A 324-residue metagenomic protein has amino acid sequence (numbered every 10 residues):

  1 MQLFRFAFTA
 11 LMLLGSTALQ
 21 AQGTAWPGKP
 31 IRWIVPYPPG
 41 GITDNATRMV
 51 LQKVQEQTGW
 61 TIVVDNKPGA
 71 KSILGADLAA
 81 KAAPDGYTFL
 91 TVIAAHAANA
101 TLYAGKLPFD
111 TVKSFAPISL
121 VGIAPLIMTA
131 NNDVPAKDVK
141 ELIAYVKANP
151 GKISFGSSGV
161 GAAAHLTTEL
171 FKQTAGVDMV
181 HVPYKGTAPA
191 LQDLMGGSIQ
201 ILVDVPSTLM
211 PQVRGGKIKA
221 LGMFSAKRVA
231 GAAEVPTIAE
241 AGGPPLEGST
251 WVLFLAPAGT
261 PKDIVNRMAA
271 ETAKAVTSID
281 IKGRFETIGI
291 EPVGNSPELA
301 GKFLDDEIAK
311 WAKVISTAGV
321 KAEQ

Functional and structural regions predicted by a protein language model:
M1-G28, K140, A322-Q324: Short, low-complexity disordered leader/linker segments with a strong preference for bacterial N-terminal type II
A21-K113, K152, V160, G176-V205 (+2 more regions): N-terminal (or domain-start) structured segment
T24, L78-Y87, T101-P189, I238 (+1 more regions): Hinge/capping helix and adjacent helix->loop/strand transition within the periplasmic-binding protein
W26-P30, Q173-V177, R214, E240 (+1 more regions): An extracytoplasmic/periplasmic, membrane-proximal ligand-sensing/linker region
Y37, K53, Q57, A82 (+11 more regions): Structured segments of extracytoplasmic/periplasmic soluble domains in secreted or envelope-associated proteins
I42-A46, V50, K71, G75 (+14 more regions): Stable alpha-helical elements in mature extracytoplasmic
T91-H96, S157-S158, T187, D204-L209 (+3 more regions): Beta->alpha turn/N-cap motifs
H96-A104, L170-T174, I201-V235: A ligand-binding cleft/hinge motif common to bilobed small-molecule-binding domains
